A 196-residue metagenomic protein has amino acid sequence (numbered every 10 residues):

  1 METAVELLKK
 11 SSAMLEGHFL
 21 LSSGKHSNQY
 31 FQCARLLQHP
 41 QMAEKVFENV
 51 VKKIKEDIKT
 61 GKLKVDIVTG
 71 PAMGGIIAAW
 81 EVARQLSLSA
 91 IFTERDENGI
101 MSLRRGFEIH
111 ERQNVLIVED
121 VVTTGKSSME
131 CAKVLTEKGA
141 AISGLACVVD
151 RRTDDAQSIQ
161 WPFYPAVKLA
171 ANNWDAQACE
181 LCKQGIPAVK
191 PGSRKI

Functional and structural regions predicted by a protein language model:
M1-I58, K195-I196: Active-site-facing substrate-recognition patch
M1-L7, A132-I196: PRPP-dependent phosphoribosyltransferase catalytic core
G61-A72: Short glycine-rich phosphate-binding loop at a beta-alpha junction
D66, Q113, S143: Conserved acidic residues
M73, A78-L116, K126-M129, L181: Short, glycine/charge-rich flexible loops or terminal/linker lids adjacent to PRPP-binding catalytic cores
T123: Active-site-proximal mixed secondary-structure blocks
